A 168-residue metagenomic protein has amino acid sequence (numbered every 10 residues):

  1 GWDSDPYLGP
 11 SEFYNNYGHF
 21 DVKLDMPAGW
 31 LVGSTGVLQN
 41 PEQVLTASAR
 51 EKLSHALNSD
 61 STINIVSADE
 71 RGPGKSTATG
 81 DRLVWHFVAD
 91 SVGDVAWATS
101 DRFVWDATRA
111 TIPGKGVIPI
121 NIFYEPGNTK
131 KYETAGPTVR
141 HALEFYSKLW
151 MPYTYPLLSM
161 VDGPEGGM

Functional and structural regions predicted by a protein language model:
W2-M168: Hydrophobic helix-coil surface modules that form long, contiguous segments used for peptide/substrate interaction
